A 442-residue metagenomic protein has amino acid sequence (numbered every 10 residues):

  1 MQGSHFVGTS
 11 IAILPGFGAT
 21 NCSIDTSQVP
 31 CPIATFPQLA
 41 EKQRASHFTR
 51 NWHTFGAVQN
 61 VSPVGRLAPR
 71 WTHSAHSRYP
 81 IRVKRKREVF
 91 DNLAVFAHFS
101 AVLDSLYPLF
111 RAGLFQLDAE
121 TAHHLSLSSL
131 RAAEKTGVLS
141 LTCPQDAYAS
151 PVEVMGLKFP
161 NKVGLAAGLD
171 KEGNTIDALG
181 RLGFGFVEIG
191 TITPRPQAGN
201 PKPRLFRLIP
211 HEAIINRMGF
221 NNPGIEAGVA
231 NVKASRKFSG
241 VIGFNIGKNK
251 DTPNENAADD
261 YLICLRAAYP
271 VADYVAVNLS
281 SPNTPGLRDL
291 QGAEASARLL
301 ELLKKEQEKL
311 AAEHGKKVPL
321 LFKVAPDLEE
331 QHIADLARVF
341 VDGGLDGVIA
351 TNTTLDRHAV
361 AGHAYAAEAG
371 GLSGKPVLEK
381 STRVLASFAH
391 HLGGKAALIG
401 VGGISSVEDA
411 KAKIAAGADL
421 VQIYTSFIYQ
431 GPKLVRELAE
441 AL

Functional and structural regions predicted by a protein language model:
P32-Q38, A75: Residue-level detector of structural "landmarks"
R131-A133, V138-Q145, P282-A295, R338-G394 (+1 more regions): Glycine/Thr-rich beta-alpha phosphate-binding loop at enzyme active sites
N174-L179, E330-F340, S405-V421: Catalytic cores of alpha/beta
E188-P194, I349-T354, A410-E437: Glycine-rich phosphate-binding active-site loops on the catalytic face of alpha/beta enzymes
G190-G240: A gly/proline- and charged-residue-enriched helix-loop-helix capping module
G199-E212, A359-G370, F427-L442: C-terminal helical cap(s) of enzyme catalytic domains, especially alpha/beta-barrels
A213, P223-E226, A230-S239, A293-H314 (+2 more regions): Alpha-helix-loop-beta-strand connector modules within alpha/beta enzyme cores
N249-Y261, D289-A295, L321-V341: Active-site glycine- and acidic-residue-rich loops that bind and position anionic ligands or nucleotide-like cofactors
